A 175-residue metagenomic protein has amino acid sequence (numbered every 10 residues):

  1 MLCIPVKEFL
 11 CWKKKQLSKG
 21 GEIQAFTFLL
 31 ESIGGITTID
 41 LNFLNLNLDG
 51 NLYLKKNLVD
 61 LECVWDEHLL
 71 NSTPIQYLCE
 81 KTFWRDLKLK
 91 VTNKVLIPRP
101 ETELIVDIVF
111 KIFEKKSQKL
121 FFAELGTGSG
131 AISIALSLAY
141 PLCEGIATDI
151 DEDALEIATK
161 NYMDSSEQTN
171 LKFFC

Functional and structural regions predicted by a protein language model:
M1-C79: N-terminal auxiliary segments of SAM/dcSAM-dependent transferases
K13-S18, V109-F110, Y162: Alpha-helix C-terminal capping segments
G20-I23, K116, C143, T169: Secondary-structure boundary/capping positions in well-ordered alpha/beta enzyme cores
S32, I36, I112, A139 (+1 more regions): Active-site catalytic microenvironments for nucleophilic, acid-base chemistry
K55-L58, E152, Q168: Generic N-terminal initiation segments characterized by hydrophobic and/or small/turn-forming residues
E62-Y140, G145-K160: SAM-dependent Rossmann-like transferase core, predominantly class I methyltransferases with a strong bias toward
T159-C175: S-adenosyl-L-methionine
